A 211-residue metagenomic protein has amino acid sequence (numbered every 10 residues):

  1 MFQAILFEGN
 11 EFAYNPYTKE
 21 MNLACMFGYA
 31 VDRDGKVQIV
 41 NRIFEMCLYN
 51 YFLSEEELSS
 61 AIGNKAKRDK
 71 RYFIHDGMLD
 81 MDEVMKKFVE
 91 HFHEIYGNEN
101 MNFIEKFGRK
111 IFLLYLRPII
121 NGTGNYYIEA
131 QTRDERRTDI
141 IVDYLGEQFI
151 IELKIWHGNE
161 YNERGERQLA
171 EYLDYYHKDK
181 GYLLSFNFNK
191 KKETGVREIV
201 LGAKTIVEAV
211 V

Functional and structural regions predicted by a protein language model:
M1-G122, D139, L145: C-terminal leucine-rich, beta-strand-based interaction scaffolds used for sensing/assembly
E8-E11, W156-E160, N189-K191: Short acidic, S/G/P-rich loop/turn micro-motifs used as interaction or catalytic elements
F112, I140-V142, G146-H157, Y172: Conserved catalytic cores of phosphodiester-cleaving nucleases, focusing on short active-site segments
T123-D143: Long, charged, glycine-rich C-terminal linkers/tails
Q131, I155, F186-F188: Structural motif
I155-E160, Y182, E208: Conserved RecA-like P-loop NTPase helicase motor core
N162-E166, L173-L201: Nucleic-acid nuclease catalytic cores
I199-V211: Intrinsically disordered, low-complexity terminal regions enriched in charged/polar residues
